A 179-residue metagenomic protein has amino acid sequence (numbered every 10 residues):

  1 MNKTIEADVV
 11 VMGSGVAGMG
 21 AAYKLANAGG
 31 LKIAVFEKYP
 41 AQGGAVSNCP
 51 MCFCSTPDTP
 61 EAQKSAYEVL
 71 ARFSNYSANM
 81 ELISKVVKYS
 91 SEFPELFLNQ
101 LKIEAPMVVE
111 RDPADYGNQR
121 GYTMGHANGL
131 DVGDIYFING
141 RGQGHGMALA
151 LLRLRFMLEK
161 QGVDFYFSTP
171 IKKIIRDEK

Functional and structural regions predicted by a protein language model:
M1-E6: A short, basic/flexible loop-to-alpha-helix module at the beginning of a structural domain
A7-V35: N-terminal Rossmann-like FAD-binding beta1-loop-alpha1 element of flavoenzymes
K32, K38-D177: Conserved N-terminal/central alpha/beta ligand/cofactor-binding core
